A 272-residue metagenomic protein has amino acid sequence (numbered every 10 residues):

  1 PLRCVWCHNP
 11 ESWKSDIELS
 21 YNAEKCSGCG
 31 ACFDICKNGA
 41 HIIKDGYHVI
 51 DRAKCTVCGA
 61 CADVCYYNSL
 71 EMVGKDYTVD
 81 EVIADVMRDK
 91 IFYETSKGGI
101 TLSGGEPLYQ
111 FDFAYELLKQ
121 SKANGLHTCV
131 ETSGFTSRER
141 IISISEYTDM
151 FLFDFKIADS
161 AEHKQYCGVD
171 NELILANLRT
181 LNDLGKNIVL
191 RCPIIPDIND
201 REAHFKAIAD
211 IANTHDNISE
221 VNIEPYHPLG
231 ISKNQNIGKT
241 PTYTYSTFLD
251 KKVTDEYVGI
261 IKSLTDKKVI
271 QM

Functional and structural regions predicted by a protein language model:
P1, S20-F33, R52-A62: Residues immediately within or flanking Cys/His clusters that coordinate Zn2+ in small zinc-binding modules
V5-S15, A31-V49, A60-K75: Iron-sulfur cluster-binding cysteine motifs and their immediate structural context in ferredoxin-like electron-transfer
K14, K164-D170, G238-S246: Short glycine-enriched, charge-decorated loop/helix-capping segments at active-site entrances that position
K54, K75-E81: FAD-binding FR-type
V73, E224-Y226, Q271-M272: Conserved beta-strand termini and adjacent loop/short-helix elements that scaffold enzyme active sites in alpha/beta
D80-N236: Conserved AdoMet/S-adenosylmethionine-binding subsite of the radical SAM
N187, K252-M272: C-terminal accessory region of radical SAM enzymes
D210-N213, S219, Q235-I261: A structural motif corresponding to the C-terminal lobe/cap of the Radical SAM core domain
